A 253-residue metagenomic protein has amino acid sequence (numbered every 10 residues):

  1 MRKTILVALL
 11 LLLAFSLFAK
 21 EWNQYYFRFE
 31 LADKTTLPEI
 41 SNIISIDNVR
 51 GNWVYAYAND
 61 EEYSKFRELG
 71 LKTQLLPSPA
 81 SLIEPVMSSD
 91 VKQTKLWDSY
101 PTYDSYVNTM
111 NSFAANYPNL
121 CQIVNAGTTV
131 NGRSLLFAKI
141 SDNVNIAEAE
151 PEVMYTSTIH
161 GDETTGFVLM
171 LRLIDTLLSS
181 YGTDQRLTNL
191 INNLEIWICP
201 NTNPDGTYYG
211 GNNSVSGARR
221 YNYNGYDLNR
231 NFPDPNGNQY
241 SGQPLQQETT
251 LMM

Functional and structural regions predicted by a protein language model:
M1-Q24: Bacterial Sec-dependent N-terminal signal peptides
K20-Y106: Intrinsic-disorder/low-complexity accessory segments
T36, E62, Y106-T109, N224 (+2 more regions): General structural feature for long, well-ordered alpha-helical segments within catalytic domains of soluble enzymes
I46, Q122-G127, G182-L190: Surface-exposed patches in mature extracellular/periplasmic domains of secreted proteins
F66-L69, T109-N116, R172-S180, N201: Structured segments of extracytoplasmic/periplasmic soluble domains in secreted or envelope-associated proteins
Q74-L76, V124, W197-C199: General small-molecule cofactor/ligand-binding pocket signal
D98-V153, E248: Soluble metallo-hydrolase cores and metallopeptidase-like ectodomains found primarily in the secretory/periplasmic
A147-M253: Active-site/substrate-binding loop(s) of hydrolase catalytic cores
